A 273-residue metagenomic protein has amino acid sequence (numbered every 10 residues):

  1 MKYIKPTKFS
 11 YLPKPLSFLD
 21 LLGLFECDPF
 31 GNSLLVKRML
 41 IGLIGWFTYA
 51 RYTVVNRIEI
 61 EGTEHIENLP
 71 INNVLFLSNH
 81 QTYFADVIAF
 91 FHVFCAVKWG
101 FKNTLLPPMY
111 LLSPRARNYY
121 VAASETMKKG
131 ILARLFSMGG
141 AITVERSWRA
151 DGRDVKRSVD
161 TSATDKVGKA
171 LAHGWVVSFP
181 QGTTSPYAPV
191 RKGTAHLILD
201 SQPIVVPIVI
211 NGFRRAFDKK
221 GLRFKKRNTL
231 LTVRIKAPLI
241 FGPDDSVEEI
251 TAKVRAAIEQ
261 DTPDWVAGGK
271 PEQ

Functional and structural regions predicted by a protein language model:
M1-I4, E272-Q273: Short, Lys/Arg-enriched, disordered terminal segments
Y3-E61, A89, G130-G139: A transmembrane-helix-recognition feature enriched in membrane-embedded lipid enzymes and envelope glyco-/phospholipid
V36, L40, K156, V247-I250: Residue-level preference for long, well-ordered alpha-helices that form the structural scaffold of enzyme catalytic
V54-S246: Soluble catalytic domains of membrane acyltransferases
P203-I204, Q260, D264: Secondary-structure boundary elements
K236-L239, P243, I250-T262: A conserved mid-domain beta-alpha-beta active-site/ligand-binding segment of alpha/beta enzyme cores
D264-Q273: Short, flexible loop/turn segments with low-complexity composition
